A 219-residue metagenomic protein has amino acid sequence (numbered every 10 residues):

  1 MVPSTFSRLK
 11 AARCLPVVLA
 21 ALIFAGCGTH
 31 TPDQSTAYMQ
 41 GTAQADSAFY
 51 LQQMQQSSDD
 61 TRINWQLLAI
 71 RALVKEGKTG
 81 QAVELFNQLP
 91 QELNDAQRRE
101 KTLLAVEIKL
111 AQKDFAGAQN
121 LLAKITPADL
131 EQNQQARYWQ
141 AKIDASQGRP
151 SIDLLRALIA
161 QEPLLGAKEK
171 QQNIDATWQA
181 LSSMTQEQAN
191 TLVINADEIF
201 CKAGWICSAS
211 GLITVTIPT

Functional and structural regions predicted by a protein language model:
M1-K10: N-terminal secretory signal peptides that target proteins for export/translocation
I23-G26: C-terminal motif of bacterial Sec signal peptides marking the signal peptidase cleavage site
G28-H30: Bacterial signal peptide processing site
A37-Y50, R71-L85, L110-L121, Q147-L154: Helix-turn-helix repeat elements of alpha-solenoid scaffolds
D46, R62, R98, E131-Q135 (+3 more regions): Residues that mark the junctions of alpha-helical repeat units in TPR/alpha-solenoid scaffolds
L51-D60, N87-A96, A123-Q132, A157-K168 (+1 more regions): Solenoid-like repeat scaffolds
L68, L104, R137-A141, D175-A176: "A position-specific structural signal for the A-helix of alpha-solenoid helical repeats
A72, I108, I125, I143-A145 (+1 more regions): TPR/TPR-like alpha-solenoid repeats
